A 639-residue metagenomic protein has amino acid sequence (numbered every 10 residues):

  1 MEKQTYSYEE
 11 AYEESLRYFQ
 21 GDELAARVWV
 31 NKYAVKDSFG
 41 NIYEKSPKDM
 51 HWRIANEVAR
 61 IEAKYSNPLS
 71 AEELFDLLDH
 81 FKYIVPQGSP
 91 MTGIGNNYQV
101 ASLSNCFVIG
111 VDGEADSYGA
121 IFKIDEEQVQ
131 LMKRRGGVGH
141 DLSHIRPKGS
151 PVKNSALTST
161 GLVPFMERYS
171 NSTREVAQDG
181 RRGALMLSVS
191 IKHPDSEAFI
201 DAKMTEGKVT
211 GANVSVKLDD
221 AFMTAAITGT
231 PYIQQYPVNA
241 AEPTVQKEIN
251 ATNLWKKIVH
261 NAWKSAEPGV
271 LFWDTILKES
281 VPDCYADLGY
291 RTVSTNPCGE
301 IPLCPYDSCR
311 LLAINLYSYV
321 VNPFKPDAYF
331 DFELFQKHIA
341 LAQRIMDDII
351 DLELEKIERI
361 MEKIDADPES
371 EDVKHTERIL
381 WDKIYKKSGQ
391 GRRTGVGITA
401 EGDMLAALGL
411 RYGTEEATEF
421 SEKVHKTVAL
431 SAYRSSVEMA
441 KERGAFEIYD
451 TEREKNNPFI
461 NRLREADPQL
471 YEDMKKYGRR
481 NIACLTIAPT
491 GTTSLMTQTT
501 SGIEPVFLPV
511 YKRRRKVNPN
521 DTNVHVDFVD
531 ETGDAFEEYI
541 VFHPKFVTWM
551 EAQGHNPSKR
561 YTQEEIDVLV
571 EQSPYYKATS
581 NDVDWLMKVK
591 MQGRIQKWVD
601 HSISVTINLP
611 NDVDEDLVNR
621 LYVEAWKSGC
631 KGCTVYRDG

Functional and structural regions predicted by a protein language model:
M1-L103, W255-K264, K627, V635-D638: Acidic/polar, glycine-rich intrinsically disordered N-terminal extensions of enzymes
Y8-F19, S104-H338, D351-D365, L380-K387 (+3 more regions): Active-site cavity-forming subdomains of large catalytic enzyme subunits
L16, Y33, I54-Y65, L78-K82 (+19 more regions): Structural signal for hydrophobic packing residues in well-ordered secondary-structure cores of soluble enzyme domains
Q20-N31, L77-N96, I345-E355, R359-G409 (+1 more regions): Core structural elements
E23, V293, G299-I301, I314 (+4 more regions): Catalytic alpha/beta core of large soluble enzyme barrels
A59-D112, G119, I233-N261, S265-V270 (+1 more regions): Gly/Pro-rich turn-and-neighbor structural signature
L74-F75, P237-V238, H338-Y385, G389 (+4 more regions): Internal maturation/activation junctions in enzymes
R134-R146, R182-L187, D195, L408-E416 (+2 more regions): Glycine-rich phosphate/pyrophosphate-binding loops and their adjacent beta-strand/loop elements at enzyme active sites
